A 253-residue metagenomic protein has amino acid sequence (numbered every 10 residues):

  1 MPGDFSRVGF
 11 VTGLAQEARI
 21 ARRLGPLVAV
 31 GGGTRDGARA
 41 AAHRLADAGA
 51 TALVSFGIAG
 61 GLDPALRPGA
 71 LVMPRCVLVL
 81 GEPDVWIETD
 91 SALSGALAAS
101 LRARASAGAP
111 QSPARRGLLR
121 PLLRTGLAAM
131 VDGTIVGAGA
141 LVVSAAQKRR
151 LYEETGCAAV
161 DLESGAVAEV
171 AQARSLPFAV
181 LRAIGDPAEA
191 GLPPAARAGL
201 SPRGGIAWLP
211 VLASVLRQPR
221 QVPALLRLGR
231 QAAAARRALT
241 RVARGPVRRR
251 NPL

Functional and structural regions predicted by a protein language model:
D4-L253: Glycine-rich phosphate- or other oxyanion-binding loops that anchor nucleotides, phosphorylated ligands
